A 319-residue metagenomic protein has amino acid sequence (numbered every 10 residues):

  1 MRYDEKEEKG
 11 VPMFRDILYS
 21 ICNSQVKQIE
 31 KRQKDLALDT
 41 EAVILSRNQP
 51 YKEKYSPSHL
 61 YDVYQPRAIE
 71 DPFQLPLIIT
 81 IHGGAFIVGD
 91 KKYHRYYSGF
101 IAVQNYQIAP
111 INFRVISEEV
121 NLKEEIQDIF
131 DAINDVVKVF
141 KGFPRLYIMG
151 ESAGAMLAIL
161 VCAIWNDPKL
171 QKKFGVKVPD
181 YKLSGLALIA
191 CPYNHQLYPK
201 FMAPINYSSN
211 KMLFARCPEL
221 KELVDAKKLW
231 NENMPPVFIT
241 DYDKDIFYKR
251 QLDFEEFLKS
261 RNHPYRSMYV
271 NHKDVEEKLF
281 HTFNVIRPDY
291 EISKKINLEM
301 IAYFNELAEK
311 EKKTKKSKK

Functional and structural regions predicted by a protein language model:
R2-K319: Alpha/beta-hydrolase superfamily serine-hydrolase fold, recognizing
